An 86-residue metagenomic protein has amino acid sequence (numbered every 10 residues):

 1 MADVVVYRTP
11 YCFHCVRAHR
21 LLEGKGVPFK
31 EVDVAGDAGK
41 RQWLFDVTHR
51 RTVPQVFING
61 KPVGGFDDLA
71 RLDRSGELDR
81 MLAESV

Functional and structural regions predicted by a protein language model:
M1-P28: Local sequence-structure signature of Cys/Sec-based thiol-disulfide redox active-site neighborhoods
Y7, I58-N59: Acidic beta-strand-to-loop metal/phosphate-binding motif
F13-V16, G39, G64: Residues that form or flank phosphate/diphosphate-binding pockets in enzymes that use nucleotide phosphates
R17, D33-G36, D68: Positively charged, proline/Ser/Thr-rich regional signature most characteristic of the Rhodanese/CDC25-like
H19-G26, D46-V47, R71, R80: Non-catalytic interaction surface on structured domains
D33-R51, M81-E84: Thioredoxin-like thiol-disulfide oxidoreductase module
T48-F57, D67: Structural micro-motif
K61-S85: Non-catalytic, surface beta->alpha helical segment in thiol-disulfide oxidoreductase systems
